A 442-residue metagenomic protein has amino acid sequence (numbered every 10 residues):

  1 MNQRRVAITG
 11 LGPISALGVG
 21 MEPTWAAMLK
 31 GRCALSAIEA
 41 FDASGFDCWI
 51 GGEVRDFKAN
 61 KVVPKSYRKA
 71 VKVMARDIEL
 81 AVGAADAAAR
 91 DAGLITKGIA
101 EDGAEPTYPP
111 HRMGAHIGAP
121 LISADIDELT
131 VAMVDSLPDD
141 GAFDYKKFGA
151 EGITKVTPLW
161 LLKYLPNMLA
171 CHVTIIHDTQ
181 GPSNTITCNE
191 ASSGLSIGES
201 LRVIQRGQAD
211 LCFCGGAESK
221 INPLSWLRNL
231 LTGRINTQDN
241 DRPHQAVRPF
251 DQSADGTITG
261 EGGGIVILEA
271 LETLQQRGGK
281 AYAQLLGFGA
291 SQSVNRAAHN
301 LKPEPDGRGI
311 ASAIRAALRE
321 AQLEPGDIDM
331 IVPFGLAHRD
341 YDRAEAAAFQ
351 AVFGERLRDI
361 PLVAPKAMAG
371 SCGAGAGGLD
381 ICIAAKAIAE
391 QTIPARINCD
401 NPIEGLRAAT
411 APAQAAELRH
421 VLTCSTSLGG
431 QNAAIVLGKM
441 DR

Functional and structural regions predicted by a protein language model:
M1-A70, A92, E272-Q284, C382-I397 (+1 more regions): ACP-dependent fatty acid/polyketide chain-elongation machinery
R5-T9, C33-A37, R242-L323, D329-M330 (+1 more regions): Condensing-enzyme catalytic core mediating Claisen C-C bond formation in acyl metabolism
I8, L29-H177, G181-N184, A217-W226 (+1 more regions): Conserved beta-ketoacyl condensing-enzyme motif
E22-A26, A124-A142, I204-R206, W226-D239 (+3 more regions): A glycine- and small-aliphatic-rich helix-loop capping segment at beta-alpha/alpha-beta transitions that lines
E39, D210-D255, F288-P305, P333-R343 (+1 more regions): Acyl-CoA/ACP chain-elongation machinery
D42, V73-E79, Y108-P110, W160-P166 (+4 more regions): Active-site nucleophile and cofactor-binding loops and adjacent substrate-binding regions of central metabolic enzymes
A81-L94, P166-A170, T174-H177, S183-E218 (+4 more regions): Active-site-proximal alpha-helical scaffold in enzymes
L137-V156, G198, R202, E218-Q275 (+3 more regions): Glycine-/small-residue-rich "gating" segment that lines the acyl/pantetheine channel and substrate pocket
